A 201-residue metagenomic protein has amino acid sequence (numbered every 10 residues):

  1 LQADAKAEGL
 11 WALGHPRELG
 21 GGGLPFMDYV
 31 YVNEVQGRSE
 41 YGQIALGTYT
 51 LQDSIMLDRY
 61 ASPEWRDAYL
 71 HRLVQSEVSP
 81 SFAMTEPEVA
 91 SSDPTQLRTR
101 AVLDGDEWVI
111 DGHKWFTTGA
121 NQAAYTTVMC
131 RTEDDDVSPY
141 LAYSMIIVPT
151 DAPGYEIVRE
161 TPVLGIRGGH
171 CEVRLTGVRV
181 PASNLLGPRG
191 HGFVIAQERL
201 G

Functional and structural regions predicted by a protein language model:
Q2-S79, T118-Y125: Internal helix-loop-helix
G9, V32, S62, F82 (+4 more regions): Buried hydrophobic positions in well-ordered alpha/beta secondary-structure cores of metabolic enzymes
G9, V32-G37, M129-C130, V148-P153 (+1 more regions): Short Ser/Thr-interspersed hydrophobic loop/turn segments at strand-loop and sheet-helix junctions that line or gate
G23-V35, D93-L97, R174, V180: Structural signature of FAD isoalloxazine-binding scaffolds in flavoprotein oxidoreductases
A61, S79-V102: A gly/ser-rich beta-alpha-beta helix-loop segment of oxidoreductase catalytic cores
A90, W115-A120, L164, G201: Glycine-rich phosphate/pyrophosphate-binding beta-alpha loops
R98, E107, D111-V158: A short core secondary-structure module
M145, Y155-G201: Glycine-rich beta->alpha junctions and the first turn(s) of the following alpha-helix
